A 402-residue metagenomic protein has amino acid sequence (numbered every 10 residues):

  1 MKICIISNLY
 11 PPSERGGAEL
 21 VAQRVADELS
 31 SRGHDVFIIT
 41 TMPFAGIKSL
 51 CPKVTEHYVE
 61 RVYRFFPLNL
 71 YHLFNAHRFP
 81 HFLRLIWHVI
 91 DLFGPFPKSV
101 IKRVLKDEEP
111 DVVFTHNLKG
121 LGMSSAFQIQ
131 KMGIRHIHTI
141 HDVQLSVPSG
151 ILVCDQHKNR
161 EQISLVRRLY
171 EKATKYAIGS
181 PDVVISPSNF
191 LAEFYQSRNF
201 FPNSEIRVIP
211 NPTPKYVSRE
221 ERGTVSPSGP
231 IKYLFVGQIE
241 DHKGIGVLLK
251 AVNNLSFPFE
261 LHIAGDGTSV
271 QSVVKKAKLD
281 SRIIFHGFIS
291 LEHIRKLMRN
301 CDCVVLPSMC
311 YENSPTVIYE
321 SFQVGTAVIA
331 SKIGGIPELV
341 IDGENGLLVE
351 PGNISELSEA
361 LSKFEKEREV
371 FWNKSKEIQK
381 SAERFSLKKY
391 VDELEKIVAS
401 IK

Functional and structural regions predicted by a protein language model:
M1-R61, K106-E108, N253: N-terminal subdomain of nucleotide-sugar transferases
L20, I231, F235-N254, T268-Q271 (+1 more regions): A conserved mid-protein helix/loop that constitutes part of the nucleotide-sugar donor-binding site
R103, K131, Q144, R160-V184 (+1 more regions): Membrane-proximal helix-turn-helix segments that form the acceptor-binding/catalytic region of lipid-linked
F190, P212: Carbohydrate-associated surface elements
V273-E292: Nucleotide-activated donor-binding/catalytic signature segment of Leloir-type glycosyltransferases, i.e., the conserved
F288-I289, K296-C301: Short alpha-helical donor nucleotide-sugar binding micro-motif in glycosyltransferases
A327-A330: Short hydrophobic beta-strand element within catalytic cores of glycosyltransferases and related nucleotide-activated
D342-G343, L347-I354, K363-E369: Conserved acidic donor-binding segment of nucleotide-sugar-dependent glycosyltransferases
